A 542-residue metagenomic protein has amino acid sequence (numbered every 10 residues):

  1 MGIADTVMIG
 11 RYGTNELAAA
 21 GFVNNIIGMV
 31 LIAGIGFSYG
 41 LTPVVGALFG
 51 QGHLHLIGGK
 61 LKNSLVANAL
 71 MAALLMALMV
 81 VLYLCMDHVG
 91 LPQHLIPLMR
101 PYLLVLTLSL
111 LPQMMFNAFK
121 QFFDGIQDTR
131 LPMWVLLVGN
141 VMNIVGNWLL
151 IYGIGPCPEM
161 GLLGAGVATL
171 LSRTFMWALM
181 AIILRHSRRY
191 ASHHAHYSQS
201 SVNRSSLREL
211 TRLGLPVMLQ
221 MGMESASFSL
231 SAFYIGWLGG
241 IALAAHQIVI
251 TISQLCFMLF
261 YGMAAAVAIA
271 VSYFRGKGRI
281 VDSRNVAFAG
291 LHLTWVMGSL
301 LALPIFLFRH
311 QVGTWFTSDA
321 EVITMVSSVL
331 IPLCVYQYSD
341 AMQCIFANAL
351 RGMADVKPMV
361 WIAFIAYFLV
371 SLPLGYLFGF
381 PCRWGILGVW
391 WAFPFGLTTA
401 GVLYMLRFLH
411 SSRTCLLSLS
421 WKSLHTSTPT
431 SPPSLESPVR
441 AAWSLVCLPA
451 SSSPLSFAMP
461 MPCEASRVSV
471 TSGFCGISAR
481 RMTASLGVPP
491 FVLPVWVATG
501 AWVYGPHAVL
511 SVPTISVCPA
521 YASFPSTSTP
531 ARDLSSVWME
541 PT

Functional and structural regions predicted by a protein language model:
M1-A18, M86-Q93, L149-M160, M218 (+5 more regions): Helix-terminus/linker motif at the lipid-water interface of multi-pass membrane proteins
M1-D5, V105, F116, G139 (+7 more regions): Transmembrane helical elements of multi-pass membrane transporters/channels
G2-D5, I9, L31-S38, T42 (+13 more regions): Alpha-helical transmembrane segments and their lipid-water interface positions in multi-pass membrane proteins
I9-G28, H94-L98, L162-V167, S205-L213 (+4 more regions): Interfacial/gating helices of multi-pass transporter permease domains
L17-M76, V80, Q113-Q127, L131-P132 (+3 more regions): Small-residue-rich hydrophobic transmembrane alpha-helices
S38, T42, L106-D124, P132-N140 (+6 more regions): Short runs within selected transmembrane alpha-helices of multi-pass transporters and secretion channels
V45-L111, C157-G214, V271-Y336, F378-S423 (+1 more regions): Short alpha-helical transmembrane segments in multi-pass integral membrane proteins
K422-S423, S427-G487, W496, W502 (+3 more regions): Low-acidity, Ser/Thr- and Arg-rich intrinsically disordered low-complexity segments
